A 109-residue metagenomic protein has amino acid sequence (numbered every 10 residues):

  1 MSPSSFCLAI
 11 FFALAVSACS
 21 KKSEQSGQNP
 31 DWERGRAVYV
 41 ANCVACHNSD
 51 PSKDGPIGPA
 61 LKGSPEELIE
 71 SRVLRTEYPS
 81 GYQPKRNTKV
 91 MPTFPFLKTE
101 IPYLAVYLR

Functional and structural regions predicted by a protein language model:
M1-S17: Sec-dependent bacterial lipoprotein signal peptides
A13, A37-V40, K85: Processing junctions and N-termini across compartments
C19-V38, D54-I57: Electrostatic cytochrome c docking/interface patches
K21, A45-N48, T93: Disulfide-rich extracellular modules and peptides
Q28-S49, E70-S71: Sequence/structural segment immediately N-terminal to covalent heme-attachment motifs in c-type and related
H47-K53, L74, R109: Detector for the c-type heme attachment site
A60-R109: Extracytoplasmic electron-transfer domains, predominantly the class I c-type cytochrome c fold
